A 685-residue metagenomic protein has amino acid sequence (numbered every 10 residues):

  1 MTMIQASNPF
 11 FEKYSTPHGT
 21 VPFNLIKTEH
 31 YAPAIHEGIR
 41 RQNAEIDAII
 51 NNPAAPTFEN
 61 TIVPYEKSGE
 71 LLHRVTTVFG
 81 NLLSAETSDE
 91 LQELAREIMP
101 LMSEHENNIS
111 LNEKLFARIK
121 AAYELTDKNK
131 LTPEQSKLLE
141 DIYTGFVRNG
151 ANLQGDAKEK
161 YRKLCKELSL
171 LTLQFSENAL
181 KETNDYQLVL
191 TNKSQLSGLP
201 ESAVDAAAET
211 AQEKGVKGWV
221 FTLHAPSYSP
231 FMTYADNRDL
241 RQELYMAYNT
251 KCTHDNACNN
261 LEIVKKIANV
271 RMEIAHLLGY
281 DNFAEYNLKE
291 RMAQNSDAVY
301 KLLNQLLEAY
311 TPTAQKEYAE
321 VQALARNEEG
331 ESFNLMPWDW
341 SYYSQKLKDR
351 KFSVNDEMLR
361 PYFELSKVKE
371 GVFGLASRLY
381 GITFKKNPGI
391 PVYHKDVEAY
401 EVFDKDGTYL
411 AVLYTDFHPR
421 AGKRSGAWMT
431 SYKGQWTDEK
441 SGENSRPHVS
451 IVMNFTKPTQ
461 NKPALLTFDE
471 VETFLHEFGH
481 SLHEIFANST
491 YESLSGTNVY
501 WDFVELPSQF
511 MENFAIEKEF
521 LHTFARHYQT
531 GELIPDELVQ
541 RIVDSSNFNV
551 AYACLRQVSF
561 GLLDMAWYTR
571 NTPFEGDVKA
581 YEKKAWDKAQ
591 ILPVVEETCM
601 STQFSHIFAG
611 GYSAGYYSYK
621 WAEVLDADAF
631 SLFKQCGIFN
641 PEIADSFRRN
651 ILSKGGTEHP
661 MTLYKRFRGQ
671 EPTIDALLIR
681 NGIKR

Functional and structural regions predicted by a protein language model:
T2-P200, F633: N-terminal helix-rich structural modules
M3-H30, E37, G218-V220, R350 (+9 more regions): C-terminal, non-catalytic "cap/extension" segments appended to globular domains
S15-H30, F79-I98, K120-K163, T222-E262 (+6 more regions): Short His/Asp/Glu-rich catalytic/ion-coordination signatures at enzyme active sites or charged loops
R40, A44, A48-A55, L71-S88 (+25 more regions): Intrinsically disordered or highly flexible coil/loop and linker segments, enriched in small and charged/polar residues
L71-N81, T144, M246, W340-K348 (+2 more regions): Short, hydrophobic/amphipathic alpha-helical patches that form generic packing surfaces within helical domains
E134, L138, L170, E177 (+8 more regions): Active-site-proximal, well-structured secondary-structure segments within enzyme catalytic domains
N260-M272, H448-I451, S489, K654-G656: Short, hydrophobic/aliphatic alpha-helical segments
T456-L475: Short pre-active-site segment immediately N-terminal to the catalytic Zn-binding motif
